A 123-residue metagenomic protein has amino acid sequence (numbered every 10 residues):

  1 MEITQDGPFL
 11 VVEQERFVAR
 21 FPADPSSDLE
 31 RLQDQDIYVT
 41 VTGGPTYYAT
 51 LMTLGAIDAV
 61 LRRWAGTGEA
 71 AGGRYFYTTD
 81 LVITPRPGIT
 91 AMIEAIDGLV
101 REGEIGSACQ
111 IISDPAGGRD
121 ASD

Functional and structural regions predicted by a protein language model:
E2-S107: Short helix/strand-capping turn motifs
D97-D123: C-terminal charged interaction modules
